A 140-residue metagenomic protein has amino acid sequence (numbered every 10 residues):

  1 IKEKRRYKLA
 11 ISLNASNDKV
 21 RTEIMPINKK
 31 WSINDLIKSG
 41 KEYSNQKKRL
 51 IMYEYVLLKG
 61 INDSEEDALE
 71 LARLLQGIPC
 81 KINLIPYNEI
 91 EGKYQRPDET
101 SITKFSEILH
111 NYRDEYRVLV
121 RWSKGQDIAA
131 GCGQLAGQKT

Functional and structural regions predicted by a protein language model:
I1-E115: Conserved AdoMet/S-adenosylmethionine-binding subsite of the radical SAM
S12-L13, W122-K124: Residues at the C-termini of beta-strands that transition into short coil/loop
L84, L119-W122: A structural preference for short, hydrophobic beta-strand core positions in alpha/beta folds
N88, S123-Q126: Residue-level "edge-of-site" marker
G125-T140: Radical SAM enzyme core and accessory elements
